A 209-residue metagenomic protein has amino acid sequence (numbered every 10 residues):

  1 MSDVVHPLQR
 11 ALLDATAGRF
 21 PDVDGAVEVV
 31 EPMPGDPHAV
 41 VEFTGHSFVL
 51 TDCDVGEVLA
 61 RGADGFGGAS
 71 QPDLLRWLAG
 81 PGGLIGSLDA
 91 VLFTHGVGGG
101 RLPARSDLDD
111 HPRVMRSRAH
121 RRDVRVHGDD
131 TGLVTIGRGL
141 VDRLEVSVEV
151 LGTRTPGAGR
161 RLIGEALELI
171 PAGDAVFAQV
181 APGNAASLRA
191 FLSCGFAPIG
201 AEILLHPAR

Functional and structural regions predicted by a protein language model:
M1-S87, G99-R121: N-terminal charged segments
G45, G128-G132, E149-G152, I170-A175: Short glycine/proline-enriched coil/turn segments at helix->beta-strand junctions
S47-L50, I170-P182, E202: Conserved GNAT acetyl-CoA-binding A-motif
I85-T94, Q179, A197-R209: Conserved catalytic-core motifs of GNAT/GCN5-like acyltransferases
V114-R143: Acetyl-CoA-dependent GNAT
V141-G152, Q179: Conserved acetyl-CoA binding element of GNAT-fold acetyltransferases
V146, T155-L169, S187-S193: Conserved acetyl-CoA-binding loop-helix of GNAT-fold acetyltransferases
P182-G200: Conserved active-site alpha-helix within GNAT-family acetyltransferase domains
